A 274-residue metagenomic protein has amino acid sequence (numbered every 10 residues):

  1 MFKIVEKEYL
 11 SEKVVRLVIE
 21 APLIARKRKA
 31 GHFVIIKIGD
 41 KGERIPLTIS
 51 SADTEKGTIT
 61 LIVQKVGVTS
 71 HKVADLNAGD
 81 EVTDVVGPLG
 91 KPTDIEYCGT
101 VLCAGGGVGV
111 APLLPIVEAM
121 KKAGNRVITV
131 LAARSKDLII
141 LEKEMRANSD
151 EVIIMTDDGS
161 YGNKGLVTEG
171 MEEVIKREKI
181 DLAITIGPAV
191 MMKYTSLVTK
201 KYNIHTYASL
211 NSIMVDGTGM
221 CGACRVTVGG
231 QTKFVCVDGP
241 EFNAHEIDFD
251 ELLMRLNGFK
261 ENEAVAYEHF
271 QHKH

Functional and structural regions predicted by a protein language model:
M1-D80: Ferredoxin-reductase
L23, D40, R134-S135, S212-M214 (+1 more regions): Glycine-rich beta-alpha junction loops
I36, D84-V85, V226: A generic structural signal for residues embedded in beta-strands
G39, G87-P88, G229: Short, surface-exposed secondary-structure boundary micro-motifs
G42-I49, L89-G99, C236: Short, Lys/Arg- and Gly-enriched loop/turn segments at beta-strand edges
H71-V215: FNR/FR-type flavoprotein reductase catalytic core
P112, A189-V190, N211-E241: Local cysteine-cluster metal-coordination motifs and their immediate loop/turn environment, predominantly Fe-S cluster
F234-D238, F242-H274: Short Fe-S-cluster ligation motifs
